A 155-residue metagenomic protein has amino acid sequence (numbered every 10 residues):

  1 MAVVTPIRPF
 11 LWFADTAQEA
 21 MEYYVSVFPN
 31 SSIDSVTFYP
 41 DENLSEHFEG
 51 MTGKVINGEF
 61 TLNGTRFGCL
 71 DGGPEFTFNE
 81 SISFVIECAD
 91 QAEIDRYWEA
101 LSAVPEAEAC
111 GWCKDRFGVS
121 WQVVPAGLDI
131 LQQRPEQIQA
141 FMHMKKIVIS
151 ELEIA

Functional and structural regions predicted by a protein language model:
M1-T5, F76-F78: Short, flexible turn/loop "capping" segments at secondary-structure junctions
R8, V55-I56, E108-C110: Short loop/turn microsegments at loop-to-beta-strand junctions
L11-G64: Core segments of cupin and vicinal oxygen chelate
F13, A17, V27, L62-R66 (+2 more regions): Vicinal oxygen chelate
L128-H143: A short, polar/charged loop-to-alpha-helix boundary motif
K146-A155: Terminal, contiguous helix-loop blocks that mediate binding/assembly
